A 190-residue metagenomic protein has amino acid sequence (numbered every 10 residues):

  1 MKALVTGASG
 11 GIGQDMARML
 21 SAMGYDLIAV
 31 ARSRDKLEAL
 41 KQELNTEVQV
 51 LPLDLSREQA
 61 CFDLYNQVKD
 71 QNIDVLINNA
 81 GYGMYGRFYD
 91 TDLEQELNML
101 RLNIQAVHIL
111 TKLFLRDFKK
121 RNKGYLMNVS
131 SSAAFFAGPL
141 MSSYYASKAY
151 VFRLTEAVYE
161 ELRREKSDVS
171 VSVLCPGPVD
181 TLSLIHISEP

Functional and structural regions predicted by a protein language model:
S9-G10: Conserved glycine-rich cofactor-binding loop
M23-A39: Conserved glycine-rich Rossmann-like NAD(P)H-binding loop of the short-chain dehydrogenase/reductase
P52-D63, L93: The beta1-alpha1 cofactor-binding region of Rossmann-like NAD(H)/NADP(H)-dependent oxidoreductases
R87-Y89, Q95-L100: Substrate-binding pocket helix/loop in short-chain dehydrogenase/reductase
T111, S147: Active-site helix of classical SDR
S131: Residue(s) in the substrate-gating loop at a strand-loop-helix junction that position the organic substrate next
I185-P190: Residue-level detector of conserved catalytic or cofactor/ligand-binding positions in enzyme active sites
